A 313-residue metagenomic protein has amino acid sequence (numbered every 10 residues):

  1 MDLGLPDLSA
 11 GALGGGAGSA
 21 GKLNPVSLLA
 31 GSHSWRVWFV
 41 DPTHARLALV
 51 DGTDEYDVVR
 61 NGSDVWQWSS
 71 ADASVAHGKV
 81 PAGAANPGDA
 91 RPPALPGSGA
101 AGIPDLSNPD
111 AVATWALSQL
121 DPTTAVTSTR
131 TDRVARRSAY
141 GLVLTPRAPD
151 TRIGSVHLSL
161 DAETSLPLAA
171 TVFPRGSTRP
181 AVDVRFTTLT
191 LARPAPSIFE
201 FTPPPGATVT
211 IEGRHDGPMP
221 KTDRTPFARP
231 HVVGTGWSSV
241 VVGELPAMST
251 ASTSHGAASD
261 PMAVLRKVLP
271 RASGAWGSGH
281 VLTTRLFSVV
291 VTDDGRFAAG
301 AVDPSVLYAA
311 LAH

Functional and structural regions predicted by a protein language model:
M1-S74, A125-T127, G141-P149, S155-H157 (+2 more regions): N-terminal mature ectodomain segment of secretory-pathway/periplasmic proteins
D2-G18, A85-P104, A116, T202-V233: N-terminal low-complexity, Pro/Thr-rich disordered segments that flank secretion/membrane-targeting signals
S9-L13, V182-T188, V302-H313: Surface-exposed flexible segments
G31, I198-R296, A301-A312: Accessory, solvent-exposed terminal regions and/or long lumenal/extracellular loops of proteins
S34-S107, R179-V182, S288-V290, A298 (+1 more regions): An acidic-aromatic
F39-D41, R130-S138, L282-R285, D293: Short, ordered beta-strand-loop transition motifs
A48, Q67, D121-P204: Gly/Pro-enriched, hydrophobic low-complexity segments that function as extracytoplasmic propeptides/linkers
L95-T129: Non-cytosolic segments of integral membrane proteins
